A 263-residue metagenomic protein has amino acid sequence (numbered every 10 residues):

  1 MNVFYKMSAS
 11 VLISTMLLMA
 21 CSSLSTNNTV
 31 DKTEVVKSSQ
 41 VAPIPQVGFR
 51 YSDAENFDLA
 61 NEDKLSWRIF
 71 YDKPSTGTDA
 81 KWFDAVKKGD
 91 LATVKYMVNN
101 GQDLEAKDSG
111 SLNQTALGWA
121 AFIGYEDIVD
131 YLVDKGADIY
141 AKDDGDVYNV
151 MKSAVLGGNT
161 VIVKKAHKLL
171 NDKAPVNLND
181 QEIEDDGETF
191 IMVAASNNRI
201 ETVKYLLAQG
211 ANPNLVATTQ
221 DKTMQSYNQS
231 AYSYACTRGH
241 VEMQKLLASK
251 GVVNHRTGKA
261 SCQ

Functional and structural regions predicted by a protein language model:
M19-A20: C-terminal motif of bacterial Sec signal peptides marking the signal peptidase cleavage site
P74-D84, K107-A116, K142-M151, N179-F190 (+2 more regions): Ankyrin-repeat boundary/"N-cap" motif
T93, D127-I128, V161-K165, E201-T202 (+1 more regions): Conserved ankyrin/ankyrin-like repeat signature
M97, L132, A166-L169, L206 (+1 more regions): Conserved hydrophobic site in ankyrin repeats
L104-A106, I139, V176-D180, P213 (+1 more regions): Ankyrin-repeat inter-repeat connecting loop/turn
T223-Q263: Leucine-rich solenoid repeat scaffolds
